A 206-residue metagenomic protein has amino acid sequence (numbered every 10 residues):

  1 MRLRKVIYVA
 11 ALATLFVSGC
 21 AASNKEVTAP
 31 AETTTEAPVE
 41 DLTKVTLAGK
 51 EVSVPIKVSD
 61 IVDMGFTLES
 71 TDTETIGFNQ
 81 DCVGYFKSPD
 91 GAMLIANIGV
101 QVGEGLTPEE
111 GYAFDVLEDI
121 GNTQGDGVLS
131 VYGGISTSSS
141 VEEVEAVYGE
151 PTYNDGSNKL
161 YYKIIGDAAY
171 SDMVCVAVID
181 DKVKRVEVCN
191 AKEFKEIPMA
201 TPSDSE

Functional and structural regions predicted by a protein language model:
M1-I7: Bacterial N-terminal signal peptides that target proteins for export
F16-G19: C-terminal motif of bacterial Sec signal peptides marking the signal peptidase cleavage site
A22-S70: N-terminal, intrinsically disordered, polar/charged segments of Gram-positive cell-envelope systems that serve as
E26-A37, L94-G121: Compositionally biased P/S/T/G-rich terminal and signal peptide-adjacent segments that lie outside catalytic cores
A37-T46, E118-S130: Acidic/histidine-rich, surface-exposed loop or edge segments in extracytoplasmic proteins
K44-K50, V128-G133, Y162-K163, S171-V174: Short, recurring structural edge motifs at helix starts
S53-P55, G125-Y148: Secreted/surface-exposed cysteine- and glycine-rich disulfide frameworks
D60-T107, S139-E206: A cross-family detector of function-defining hotspots
